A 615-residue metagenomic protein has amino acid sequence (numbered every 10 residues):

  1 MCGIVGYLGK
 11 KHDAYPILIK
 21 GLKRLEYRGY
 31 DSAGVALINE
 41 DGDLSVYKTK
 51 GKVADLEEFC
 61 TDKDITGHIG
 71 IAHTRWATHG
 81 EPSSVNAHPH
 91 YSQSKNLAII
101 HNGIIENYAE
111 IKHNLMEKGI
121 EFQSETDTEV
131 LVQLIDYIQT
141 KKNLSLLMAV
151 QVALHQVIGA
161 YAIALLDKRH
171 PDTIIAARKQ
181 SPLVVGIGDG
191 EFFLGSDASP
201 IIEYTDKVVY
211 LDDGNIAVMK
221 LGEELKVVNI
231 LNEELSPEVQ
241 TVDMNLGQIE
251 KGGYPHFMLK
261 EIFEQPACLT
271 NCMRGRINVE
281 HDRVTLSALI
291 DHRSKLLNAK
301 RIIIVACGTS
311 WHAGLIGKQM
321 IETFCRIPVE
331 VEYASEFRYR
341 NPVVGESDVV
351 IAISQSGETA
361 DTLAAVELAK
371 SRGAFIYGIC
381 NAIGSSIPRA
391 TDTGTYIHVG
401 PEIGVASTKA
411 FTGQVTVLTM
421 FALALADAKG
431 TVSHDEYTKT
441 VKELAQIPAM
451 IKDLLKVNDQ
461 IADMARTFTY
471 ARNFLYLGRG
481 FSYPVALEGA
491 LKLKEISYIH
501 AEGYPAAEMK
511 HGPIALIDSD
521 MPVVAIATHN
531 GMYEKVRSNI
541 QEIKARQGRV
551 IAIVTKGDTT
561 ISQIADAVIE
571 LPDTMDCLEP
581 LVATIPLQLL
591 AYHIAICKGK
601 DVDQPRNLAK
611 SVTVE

Functional and structural regions predicted by a protein language model:
M1-K251, P255, A267-R301, Y339 (+4 more regions): Conserved short alpha-helical segments that host acidic/polar catalytic motifs at enzyme active sites
I4, I99, L165, A176 (+6 more regions): Structural beta-sheet core signal
A72-V85, E280-R293, G317-I353, T359 (+1 more regions): Glycine-rich oxoanion-binding loops at beta->alpha junctions
P89-Y91, L166, I175-A176, V208-V209 (+13 more regions): Replace "in large, NTP-powered and nucleic-acid-processing enzymes" with "in large, NTP-powered factors and other
M258, R549, S562-I564, T574-E615: Generic C-terminus detector
Q265-I303, T393-P522, A595-E615: Active-site phosphate/pyrophosphate-binding segments
L297-K439, E443-Q446, I526-A567, L590 (+1 more regions): Glycine-rich phosphate-binding loops that contact phosphosugars or nucleotide phosphates
